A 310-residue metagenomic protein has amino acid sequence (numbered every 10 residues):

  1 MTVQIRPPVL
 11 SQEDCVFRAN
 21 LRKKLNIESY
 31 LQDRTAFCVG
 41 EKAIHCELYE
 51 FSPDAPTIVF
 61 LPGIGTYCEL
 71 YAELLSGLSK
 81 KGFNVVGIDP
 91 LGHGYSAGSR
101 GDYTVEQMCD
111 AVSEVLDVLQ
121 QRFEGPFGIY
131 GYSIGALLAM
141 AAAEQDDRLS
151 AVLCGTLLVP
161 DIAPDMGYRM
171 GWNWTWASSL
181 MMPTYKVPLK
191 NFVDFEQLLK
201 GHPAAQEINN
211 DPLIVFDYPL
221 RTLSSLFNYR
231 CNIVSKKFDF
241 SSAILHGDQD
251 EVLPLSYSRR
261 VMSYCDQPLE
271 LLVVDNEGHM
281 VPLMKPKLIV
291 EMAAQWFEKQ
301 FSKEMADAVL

Functional and structural regions predicted by a protein language model:
M1-C38, A43-Y49: An N-terminal hydrophobic leader/cap segment in hydrolases
A55, G63-T66, D248: Active-site glycine-rich loops that stabilize anionic/oxyanionic intermediates across multiple enzyme folds
G65-Y67, G94-F123: Catalytic nucleophile-loop/oxyanion-hole region of alpha/beta-hydrolase and closely related hydrolase-like folds
C68, L75-S99: Conserved alpha/beta-hydrolase
L74, F240, P254-S263: Short alpha-helix in the alpha/beta-hydrolase fold that links the catalytic acid
Y132-P212, F216-D217: Alpha/beta-hydrolase-fold enzymes
F238, I244-H246, D250: Short beta-strand/loop motif that positions the catalytic acidic residue of the alpha/beta-hydrolase fold
E277-V290: Catalytic histidine-centered segment of alpha/beta-hydrolase-like enzymes
